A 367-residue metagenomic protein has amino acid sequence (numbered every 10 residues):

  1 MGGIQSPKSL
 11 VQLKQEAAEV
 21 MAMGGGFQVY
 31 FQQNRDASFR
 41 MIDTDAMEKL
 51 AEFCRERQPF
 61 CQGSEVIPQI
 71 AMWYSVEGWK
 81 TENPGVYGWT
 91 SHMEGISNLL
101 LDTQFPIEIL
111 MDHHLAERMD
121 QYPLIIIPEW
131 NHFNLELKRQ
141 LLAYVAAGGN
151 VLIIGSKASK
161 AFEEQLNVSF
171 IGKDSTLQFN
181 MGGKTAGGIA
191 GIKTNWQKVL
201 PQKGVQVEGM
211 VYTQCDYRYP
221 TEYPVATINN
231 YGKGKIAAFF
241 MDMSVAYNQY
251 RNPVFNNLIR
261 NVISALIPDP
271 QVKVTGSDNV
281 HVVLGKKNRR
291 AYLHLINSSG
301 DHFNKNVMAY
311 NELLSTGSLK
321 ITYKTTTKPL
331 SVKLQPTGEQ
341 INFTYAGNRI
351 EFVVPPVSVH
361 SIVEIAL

Functional and structural regions predicted by a protein language model:
M1-L367: Carbohydrate-binding surfaces of carbohydrate-active enzymes
